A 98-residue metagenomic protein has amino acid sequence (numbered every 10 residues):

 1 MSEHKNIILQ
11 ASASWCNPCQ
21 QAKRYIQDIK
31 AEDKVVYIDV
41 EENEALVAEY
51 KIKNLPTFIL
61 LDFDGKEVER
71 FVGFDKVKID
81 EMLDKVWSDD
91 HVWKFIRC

Functional and structural regions predicted by a protein language model:
M1-A31: Local sequence-structure signature of Cys/Sec-based thiol-disulfide redox active-site neighborhoods
M1-K5, D89-H91, C98: Short, Lys/Arg-enriched, disordered terminal segments
Q10-A11, E32-L46, I52-N54: Thiol-based oxidoreductase modules, predominantly thioredoxin-like and allied folds used for disulfide exchange
N17, E42-A45, K66, V77-K78: Short alpha-helical
R24, E49-K51, K76-V77: Chalcogenol-based redox active-site neighborhoods
L46-Y50, M82-K85: CheY-like receiver
T57: Ser/Thr-centric signal marking residues that sit in or immediately flank functional binding/regulatory motifs
L60-I96: Non-catalytic, surface beta->alpha helical segment in thiol-disulfide oxidoreductase systems
